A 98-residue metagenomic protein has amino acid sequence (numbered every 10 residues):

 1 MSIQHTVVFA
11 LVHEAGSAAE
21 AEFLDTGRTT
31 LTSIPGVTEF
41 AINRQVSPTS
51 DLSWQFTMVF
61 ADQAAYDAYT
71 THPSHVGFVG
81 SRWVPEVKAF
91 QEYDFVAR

Functional and structural regions predicted by a protein language model:
M1, T32-P35: Structured loop/turn residues at beta-strand edges in well-structured enzyme cores
Q4-A10, N43-H72: Short, well-ordered beta-strand segments in beta-rich or mixed alpha/beta enzyme and ligand-binding folds
A15-A21, A65-A68: Short, conserved charged micro-motifs
A21-G27: Extracytoplasmic/periplasmic
T26, T32-S33, V59-Y93: An amphipathic, aromatic/His-enriched active-site/gating alpha helix that lines ligand/cofactor pockets
G27-R28, D51: N-terminal hydrophobic alpha-helix used for membrane targeting or insertion
A41-D51, G80-R98: Glycine-rich beta-strand-turn "strand-cap" elements at beta-sheet edges
